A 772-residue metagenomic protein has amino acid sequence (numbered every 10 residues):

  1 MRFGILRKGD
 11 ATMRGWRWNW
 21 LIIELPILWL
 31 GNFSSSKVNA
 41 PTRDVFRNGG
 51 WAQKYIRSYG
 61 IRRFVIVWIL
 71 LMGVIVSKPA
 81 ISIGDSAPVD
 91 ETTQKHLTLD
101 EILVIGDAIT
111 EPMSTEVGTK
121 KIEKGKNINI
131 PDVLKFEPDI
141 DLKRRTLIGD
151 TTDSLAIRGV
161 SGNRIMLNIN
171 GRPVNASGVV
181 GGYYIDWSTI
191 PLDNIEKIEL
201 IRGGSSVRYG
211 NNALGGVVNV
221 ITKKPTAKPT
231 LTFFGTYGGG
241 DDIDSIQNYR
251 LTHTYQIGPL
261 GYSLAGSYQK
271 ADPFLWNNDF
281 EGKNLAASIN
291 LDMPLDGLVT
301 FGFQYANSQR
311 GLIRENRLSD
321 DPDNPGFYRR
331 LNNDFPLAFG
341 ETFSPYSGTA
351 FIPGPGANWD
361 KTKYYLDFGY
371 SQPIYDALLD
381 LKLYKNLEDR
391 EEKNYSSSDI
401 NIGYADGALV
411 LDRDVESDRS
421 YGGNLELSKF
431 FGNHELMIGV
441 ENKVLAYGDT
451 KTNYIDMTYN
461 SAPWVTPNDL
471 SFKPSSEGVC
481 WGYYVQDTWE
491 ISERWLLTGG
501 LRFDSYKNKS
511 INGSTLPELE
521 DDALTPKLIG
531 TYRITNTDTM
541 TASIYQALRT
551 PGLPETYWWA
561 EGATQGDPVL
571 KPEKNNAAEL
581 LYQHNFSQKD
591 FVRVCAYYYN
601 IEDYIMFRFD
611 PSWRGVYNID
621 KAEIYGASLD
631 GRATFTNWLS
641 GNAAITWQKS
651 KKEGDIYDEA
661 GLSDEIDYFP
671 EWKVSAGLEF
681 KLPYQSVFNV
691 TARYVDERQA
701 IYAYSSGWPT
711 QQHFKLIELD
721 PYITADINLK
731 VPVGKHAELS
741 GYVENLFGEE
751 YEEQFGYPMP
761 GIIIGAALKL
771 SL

Functional and structural regions predicted by a protein language model:
H96-I130, S154: N-terminal periplasmic "start-of-domain" segments of outer-membrane beta-barrel proteins
I130-V133, D153-A156, L167-N170, Y184-S188 (+3 more regions): N-terminal periplasmic accessory domains that precede and gate Gram-negative outer-membrane beta-barrel machines
P131, K135-P173: Extracytoplasmic beta-strand/coil segments of soluble accessory domains associated with Gram-negative outer-membrane
P173-R202, Y328-R330: Short acidic/polar hinge/loop motifs at secondary-structure boundaries that mediate gating or recognition
F234, E490-L497, S505-Y506, A596-N600 (+3 more regions): Gram-negative outer-membrane beta-barrel transporters
I243-K270, L275-N324, P355-D376, F430-G432: Transmembrane beta-barrel wall of Gram-negative outer-membrane proteins
L378-S396, R533, T539-Y545, P572-Y625 (+4 more regions): Membrane-embedded beta-barrel scaffold of Gram-negative outer-membrane proteins
A446-N453, K507-K509, E518, Y532-E579 (+5 more regions): Surface-exposed extracellular loop regions of Gram-negative outer-membrane beta-barrel proteins, predominantly
